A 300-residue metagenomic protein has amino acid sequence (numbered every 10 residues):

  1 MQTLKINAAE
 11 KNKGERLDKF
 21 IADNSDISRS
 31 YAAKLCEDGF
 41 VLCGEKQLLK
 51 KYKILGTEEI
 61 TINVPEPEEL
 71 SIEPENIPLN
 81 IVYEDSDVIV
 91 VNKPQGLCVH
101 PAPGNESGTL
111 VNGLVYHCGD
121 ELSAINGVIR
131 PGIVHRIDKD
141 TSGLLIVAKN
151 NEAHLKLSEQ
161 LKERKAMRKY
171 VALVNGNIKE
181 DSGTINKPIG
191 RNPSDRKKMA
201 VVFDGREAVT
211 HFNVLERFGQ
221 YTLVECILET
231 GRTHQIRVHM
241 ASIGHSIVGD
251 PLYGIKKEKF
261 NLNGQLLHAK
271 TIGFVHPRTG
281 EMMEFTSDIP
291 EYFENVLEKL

Functional and structural regions predicted by a protein language model:
M1-L300: RNA pseudouridine synthases
